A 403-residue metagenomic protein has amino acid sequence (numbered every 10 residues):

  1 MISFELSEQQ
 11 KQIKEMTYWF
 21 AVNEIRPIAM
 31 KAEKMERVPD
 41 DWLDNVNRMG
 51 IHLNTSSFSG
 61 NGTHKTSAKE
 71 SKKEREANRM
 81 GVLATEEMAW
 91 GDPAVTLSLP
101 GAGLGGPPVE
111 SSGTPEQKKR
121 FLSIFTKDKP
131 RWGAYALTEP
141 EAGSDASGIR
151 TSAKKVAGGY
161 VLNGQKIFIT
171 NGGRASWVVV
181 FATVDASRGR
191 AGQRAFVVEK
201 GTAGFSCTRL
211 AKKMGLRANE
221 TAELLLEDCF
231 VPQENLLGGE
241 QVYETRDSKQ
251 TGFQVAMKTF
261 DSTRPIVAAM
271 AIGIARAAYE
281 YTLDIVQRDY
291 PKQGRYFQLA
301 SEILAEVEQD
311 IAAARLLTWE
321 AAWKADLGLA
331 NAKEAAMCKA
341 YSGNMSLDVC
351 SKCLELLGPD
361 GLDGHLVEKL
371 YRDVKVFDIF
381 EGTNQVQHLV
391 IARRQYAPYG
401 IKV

Functional and structural regions predicted by a protein language model:
M1-L97, Q395-K402: Amphipathic, small/basic residue-rich leader segments at the start of a protein or domain
I2-I13, C207-A312, F377, K402-V403: Glycine-rich beta->alpha junctions and the first turn(s) of the following alpha-helix
I2-S3, A84, L357-V403: Glycine-rich phosphate/cofactor-binding loops in nucleotide/flavin-utilizing enzymes
R26-K34, L283-R295, E308-Y341, C350 (+1 more regions): C-terminal helix-coil-helix/basic helical segment that borders enzyme active sites and/or dimer interfaces and provides
G50-P130, N171-W177, A325, L329 (+1 more regions): Internal helix-loop-helix
A142-S144, I167-G173, L216, T263-I266 (+1 more regions): Glycine-rich phosphate/pyrophosphate-binding beta-alpha loops
A153-K154: A structural signal for short hydrophobic beta-strand segments in well-ordered beta-sheet cores
G159, N163-T208: A short core secondary-structure module
